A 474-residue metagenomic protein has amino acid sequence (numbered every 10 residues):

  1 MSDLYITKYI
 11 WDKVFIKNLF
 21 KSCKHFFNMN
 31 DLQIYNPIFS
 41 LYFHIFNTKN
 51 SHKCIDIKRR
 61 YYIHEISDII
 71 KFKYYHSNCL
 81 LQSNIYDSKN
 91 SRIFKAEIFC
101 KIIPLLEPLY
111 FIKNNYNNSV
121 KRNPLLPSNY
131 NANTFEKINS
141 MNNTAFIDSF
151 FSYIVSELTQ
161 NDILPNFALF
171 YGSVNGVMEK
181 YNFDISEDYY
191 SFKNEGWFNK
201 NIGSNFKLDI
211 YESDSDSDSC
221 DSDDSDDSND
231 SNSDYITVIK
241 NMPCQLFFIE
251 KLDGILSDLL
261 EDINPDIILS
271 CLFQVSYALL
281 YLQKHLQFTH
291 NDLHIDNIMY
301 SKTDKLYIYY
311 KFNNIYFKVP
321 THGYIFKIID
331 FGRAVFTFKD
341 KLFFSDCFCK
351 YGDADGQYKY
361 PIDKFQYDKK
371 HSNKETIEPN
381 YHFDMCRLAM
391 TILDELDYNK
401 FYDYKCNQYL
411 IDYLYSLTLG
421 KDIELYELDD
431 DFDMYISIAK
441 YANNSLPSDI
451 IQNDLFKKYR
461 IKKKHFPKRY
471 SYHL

Functional and structural regions predicted by a protein language model:
M1-S51, K359-L474: Helical subdomain adjoining the active site within ATP-dependent kinase catalytic cores
S22, F27-N115: ATP-binding glycine-rich phosphate-binding loop
F94-I98, L164-L169, P243-F247, F273 (+5 more regions): Core residues of folded domains in eukaryotic genome-function proteins
I103-E107, N175-M178, L252-G254, Y300 (+3 more regions): Conserved beta-strand elements of beta-rich interaction domains across eukaryotes, especially beta-propellers
E107-N161, S186: The N-lobe alphaC helix and its flanking beta3-alphaC-beta4 segment of protein kinase-like domains, centered on
L109-P124, P165-I267, F338-K341: Conserved structural core of kinase catalytic domains
V155-T159, D262-H290, I295, D304-K305: Conserved kinase catalytic-core helix
T289, H294-P379: Catalytic activation segment of kinase domains across protein kinase-like and atypical kinase folds
